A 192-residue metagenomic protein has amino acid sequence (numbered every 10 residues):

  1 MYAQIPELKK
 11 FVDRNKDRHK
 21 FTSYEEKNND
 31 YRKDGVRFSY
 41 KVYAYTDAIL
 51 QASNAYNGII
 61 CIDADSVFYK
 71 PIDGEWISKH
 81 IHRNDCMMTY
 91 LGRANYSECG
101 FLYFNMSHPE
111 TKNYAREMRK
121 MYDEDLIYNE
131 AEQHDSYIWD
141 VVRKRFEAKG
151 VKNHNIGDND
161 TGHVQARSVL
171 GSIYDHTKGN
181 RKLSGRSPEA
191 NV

Functional and structural regions predicted by a protein language model:
M1-N54: Active-site-proximal specificity loops/subdomain of glycosyltransferases
M1-Q4, Y90-L91, I156: Conserved beta-strand termini and adjacent loop/short-helix elements that scaffold enzyme active sites in alpha/beta
E7-V12, C99-F101, G162-L170: Short, solvent-exposed polar/charged micro-motifs at secondary-structure junctions
Y31-G35, S66, N129: Short, charged/polar micro-motifs that form catalytic or ligand-binding hotspots
R37-M88: GT-A fold catalytic core of metal-dependent nucleotide-sugar glycosyltransferases, centered on the diacidic
Y45, L102, W139-V142: A residue-level signal for conserved active-site and pocket-lining positions in enzyme catalytic cores
Y69-S136: Conserved catalytic core of nucleotide-sugar-dependent glycosyltransferases
H108-V192: Catalytic core and acceptor-binding pocket of nucleotide-sugar-dependent glycosyltransferases
